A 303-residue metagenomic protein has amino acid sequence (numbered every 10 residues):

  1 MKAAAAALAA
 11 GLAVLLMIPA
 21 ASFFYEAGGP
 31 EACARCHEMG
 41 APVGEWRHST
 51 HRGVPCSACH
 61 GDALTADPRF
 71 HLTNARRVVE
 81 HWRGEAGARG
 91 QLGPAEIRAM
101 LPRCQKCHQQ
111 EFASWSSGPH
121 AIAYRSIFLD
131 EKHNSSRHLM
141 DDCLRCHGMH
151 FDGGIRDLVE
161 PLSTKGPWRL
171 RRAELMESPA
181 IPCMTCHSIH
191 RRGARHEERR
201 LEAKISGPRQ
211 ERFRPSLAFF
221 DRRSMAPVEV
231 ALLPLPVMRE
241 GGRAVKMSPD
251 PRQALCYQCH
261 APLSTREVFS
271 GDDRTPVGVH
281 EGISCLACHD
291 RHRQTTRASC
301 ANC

Functional and structural regions predicted by a protein language model:
M1-C303: Short sequence/structural segments immediately N-terminal
